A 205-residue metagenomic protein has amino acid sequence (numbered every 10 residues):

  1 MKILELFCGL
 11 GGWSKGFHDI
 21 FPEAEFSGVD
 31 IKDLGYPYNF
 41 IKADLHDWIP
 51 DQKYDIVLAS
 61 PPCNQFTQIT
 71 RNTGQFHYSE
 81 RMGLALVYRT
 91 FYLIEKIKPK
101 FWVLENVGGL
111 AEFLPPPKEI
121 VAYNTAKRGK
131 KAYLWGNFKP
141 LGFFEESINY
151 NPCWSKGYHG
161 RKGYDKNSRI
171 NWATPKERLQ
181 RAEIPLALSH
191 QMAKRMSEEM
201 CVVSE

Functional and structural regions predicted by a protein language model:
M1-I49, L58: SAM cofactor-binding core of SAM-dependent methyltransferases, primarily the Rossmann-like beta-alpha-beta module
L6, D44, W48-I56, C63-S204: Class I S-adenosyl-L-methionine
